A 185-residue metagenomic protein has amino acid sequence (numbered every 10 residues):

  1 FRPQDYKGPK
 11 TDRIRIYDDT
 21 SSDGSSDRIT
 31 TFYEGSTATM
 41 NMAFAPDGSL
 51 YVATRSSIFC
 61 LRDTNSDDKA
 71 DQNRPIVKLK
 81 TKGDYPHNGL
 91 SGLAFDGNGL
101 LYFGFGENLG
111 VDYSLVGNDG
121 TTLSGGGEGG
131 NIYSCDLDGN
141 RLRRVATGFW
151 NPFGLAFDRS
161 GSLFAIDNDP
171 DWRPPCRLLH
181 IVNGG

Functional and structural regions predicted by a protein language model:
F1-G185: Beta-propeller domains with acidic blade repeats across secreted/periplasmic ectodomains and cytosolic WD/CNH propellers
